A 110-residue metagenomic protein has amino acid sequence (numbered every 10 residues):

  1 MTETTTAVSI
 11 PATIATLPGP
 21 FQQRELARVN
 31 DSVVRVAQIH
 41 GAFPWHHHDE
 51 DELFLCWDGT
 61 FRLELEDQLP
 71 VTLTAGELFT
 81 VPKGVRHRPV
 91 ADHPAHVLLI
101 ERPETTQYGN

Functional and structural regions predicted by a protein language model:
M1-R35: A short, N-terminal "cap"/entry segment at the start of jelly-roll beta-barrel domains of the cupin/DSBH fold
E25, A37, P44-H48, E64-L65 (+3 more regions): Short histidine-centered beta-strand/loop micro-motifs that create catalytic or ligand/metal-coordination sites
N30, W57-D58, T74-A75, H93 (+1 more regions): A cytosolic small-molecule/anion-sensing beta-strand core signal
D31-V33, H40-F43: Intrinsically disordered, low-complexity, positively charged segments
S32-V33, F61, L69, V85: Short acidic/polar mixed-charge low-complexity motifs
Q38-I39, H47-E64, I100: Short, conserved beta-strand element in jelly-roll/cupin
D67-K83: Short acidic-glycine-tyrosine-enriched beta hairpin
K83-N110: Ligand-binding loop in jelly-roll beta-barrel domains
